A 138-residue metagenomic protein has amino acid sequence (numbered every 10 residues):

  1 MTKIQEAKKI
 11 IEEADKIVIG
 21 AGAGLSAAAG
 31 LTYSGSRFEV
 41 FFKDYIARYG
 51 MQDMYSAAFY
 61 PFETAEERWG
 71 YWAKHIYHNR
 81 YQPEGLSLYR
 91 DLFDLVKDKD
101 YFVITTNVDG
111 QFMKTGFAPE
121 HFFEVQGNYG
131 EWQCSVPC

Functional and structural regions predicted by a protein language model:
M1-C138: Conserved catalytic core of sirtuin-type NAD+-dependent deacylases
